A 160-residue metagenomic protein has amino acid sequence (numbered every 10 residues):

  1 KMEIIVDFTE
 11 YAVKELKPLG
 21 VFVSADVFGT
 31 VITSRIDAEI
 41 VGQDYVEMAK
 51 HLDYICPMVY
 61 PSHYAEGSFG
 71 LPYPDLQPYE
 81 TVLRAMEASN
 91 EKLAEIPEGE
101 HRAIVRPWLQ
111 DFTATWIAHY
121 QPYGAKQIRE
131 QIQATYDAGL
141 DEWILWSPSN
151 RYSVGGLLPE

Functional and structural regions predicted by a protein language model:
K1-V41, V82, M86, P97-T113: Aromatic-lined carbohydrate-recognition surfaces of secreted/lumenal glycan-active proteins
K1-V6, F69-Q77: Glycine-rich tight-turn/loop motif centered on a GG-T
V13, K17, A49, Y136: Anion (oxyanion) recognition and catalysis
T30, I36-Q43, V59-Y73: Flexible internal linker/loop segments at domain or repeat junctions
E39, V46, A134-T135: A general structural signal for stabilizing positions within well-ordered secondary structure
D44-E47, Y54: Active-site loop ensemble at the mouth of alpha/beta enzyme cores that anchors a bound cofactor
H51-E66, P78-A88, K92-E160: Substrate-binding cleft of secreted/luminal carbohydrate-active enzymes
